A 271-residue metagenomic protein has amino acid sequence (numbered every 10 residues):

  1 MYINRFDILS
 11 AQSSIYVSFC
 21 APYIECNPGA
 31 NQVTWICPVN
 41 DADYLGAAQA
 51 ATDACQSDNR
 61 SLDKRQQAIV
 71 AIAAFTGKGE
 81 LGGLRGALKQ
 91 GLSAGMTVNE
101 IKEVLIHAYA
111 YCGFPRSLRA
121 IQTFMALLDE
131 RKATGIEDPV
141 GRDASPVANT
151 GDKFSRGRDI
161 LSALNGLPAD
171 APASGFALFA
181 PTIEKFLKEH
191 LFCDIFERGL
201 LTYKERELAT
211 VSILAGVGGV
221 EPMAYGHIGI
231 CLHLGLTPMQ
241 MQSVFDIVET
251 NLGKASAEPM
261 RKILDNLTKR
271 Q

Functional and structural regions predicted by a protein language model:
Y2-I8: Extreme N-terminal basic, low-complexity initiation segments that serve as generic localization/processing leaders
S10-S14, S18: Serine residues within intrinsically disordered or low-complexity segments
I24-G29, V33-Q66, G77-S93, E100 (+3 more regions): Acidic, glycine/proline-rich low-complexity segments that act as flexible tails and inter-domain linkers
Q67-F75, V104-L105, E205-A215, A224 (+1 more regions): Short, structured motif recognition centered on aromatic/hydrophobic residues
A87, V220-H227, Q242: Short conserved catalytic/interaction loops centered on acidic-Pro-aromatic/His motifs
E103, H107, C112-P115: Substrate/cofactor-recognition hotspot
